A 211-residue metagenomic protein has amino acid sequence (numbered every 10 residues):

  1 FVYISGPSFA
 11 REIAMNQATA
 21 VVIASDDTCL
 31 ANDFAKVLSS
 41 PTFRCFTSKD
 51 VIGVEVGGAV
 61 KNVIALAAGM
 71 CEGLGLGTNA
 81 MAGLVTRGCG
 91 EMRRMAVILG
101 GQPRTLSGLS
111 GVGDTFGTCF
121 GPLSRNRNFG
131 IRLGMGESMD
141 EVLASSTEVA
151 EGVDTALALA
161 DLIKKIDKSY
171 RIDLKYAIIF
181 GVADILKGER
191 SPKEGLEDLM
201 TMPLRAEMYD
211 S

Functional and structural regions predicted by a protein language model:
F1-N16, F34-K36: Rossmann-like NAD(P)(H) cofactor-binding subdomain of soluble oxidoreductases
F1-S5, C45-K49, S107-G108, A177-I178: General beta-strand structural signal in soluble alpha/beta enzymes
V2-S5, V22-A24, A67, S110: Short beta-strand segments
A18-T105: Internal alpha-helical scaffold of NAD(P)-dependent oxidoreductase catalytic cores
K61, A65-E72, L76, V97-S211: NAD(P)-dependent Rossmann-like dehydrogenase/reductase catalytic/cofactor-binding core
